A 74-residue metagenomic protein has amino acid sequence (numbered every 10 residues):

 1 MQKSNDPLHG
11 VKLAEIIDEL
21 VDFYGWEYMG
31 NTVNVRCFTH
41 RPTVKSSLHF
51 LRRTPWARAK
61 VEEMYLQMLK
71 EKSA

Functional and structural regions predicted by a protein language model:
M1-A74: Long, compositionally biased intrinsically disordered regulatory segments in eukaryotic proteins
